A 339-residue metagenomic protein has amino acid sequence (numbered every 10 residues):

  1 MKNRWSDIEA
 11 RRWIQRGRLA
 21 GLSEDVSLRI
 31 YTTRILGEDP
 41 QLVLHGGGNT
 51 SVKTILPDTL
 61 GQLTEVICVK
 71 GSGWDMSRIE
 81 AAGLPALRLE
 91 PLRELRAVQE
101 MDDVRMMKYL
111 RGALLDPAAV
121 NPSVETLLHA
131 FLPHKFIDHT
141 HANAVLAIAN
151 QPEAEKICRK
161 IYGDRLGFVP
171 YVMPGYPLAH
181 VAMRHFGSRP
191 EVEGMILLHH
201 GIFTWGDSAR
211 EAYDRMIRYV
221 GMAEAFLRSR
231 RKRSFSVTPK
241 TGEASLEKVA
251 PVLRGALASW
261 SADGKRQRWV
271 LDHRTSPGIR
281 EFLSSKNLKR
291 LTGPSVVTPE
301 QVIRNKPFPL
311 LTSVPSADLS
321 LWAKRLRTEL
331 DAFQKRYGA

Functional and structural regions predicted by a protein language model:
M1-A339: Glycine-rich flexible loops
